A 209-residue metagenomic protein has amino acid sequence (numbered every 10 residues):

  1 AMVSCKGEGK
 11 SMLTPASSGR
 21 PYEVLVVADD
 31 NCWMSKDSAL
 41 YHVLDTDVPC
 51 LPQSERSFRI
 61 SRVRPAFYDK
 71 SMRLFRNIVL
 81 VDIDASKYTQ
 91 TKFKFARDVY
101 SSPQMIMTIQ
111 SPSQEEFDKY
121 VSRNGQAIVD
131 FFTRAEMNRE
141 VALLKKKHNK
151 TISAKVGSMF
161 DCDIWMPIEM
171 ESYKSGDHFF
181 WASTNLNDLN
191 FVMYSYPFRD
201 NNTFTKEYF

Functional and structural regions predicted by a protein language model:
C5-F209: N-terminal targeting sequences that direct proteins away from the cytosol to non-cytosolic compartments
